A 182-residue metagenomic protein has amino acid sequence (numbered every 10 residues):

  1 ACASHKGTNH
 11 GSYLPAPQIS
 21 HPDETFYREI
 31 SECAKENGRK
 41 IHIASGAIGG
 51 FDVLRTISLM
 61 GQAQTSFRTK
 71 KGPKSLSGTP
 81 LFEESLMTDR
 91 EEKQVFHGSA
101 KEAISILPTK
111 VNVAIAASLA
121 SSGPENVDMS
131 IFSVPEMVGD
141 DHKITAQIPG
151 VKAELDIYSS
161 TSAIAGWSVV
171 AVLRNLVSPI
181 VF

Functional and structural regions predicted by a protein language model:
C2-H10, P17-K40: Rossmann-fold NAD(P)-binding glycine/threonine-rich loop
H10-G11, A63: Short acidic/polar active-site loop segments enriched in Thr and Asp
P15-S20, S45-A47: Short strand-turn motif at the edge of the Rossmann-like AdoMet-binding core
R39-F182: Active-site-lining helix/loop region of Rossmann-like oxidoreductase modules
